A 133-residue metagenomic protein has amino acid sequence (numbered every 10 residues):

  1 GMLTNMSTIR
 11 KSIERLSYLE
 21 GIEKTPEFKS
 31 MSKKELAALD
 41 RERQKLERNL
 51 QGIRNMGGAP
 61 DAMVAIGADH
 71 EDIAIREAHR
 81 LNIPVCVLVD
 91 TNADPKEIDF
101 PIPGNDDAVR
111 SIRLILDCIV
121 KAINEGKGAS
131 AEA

Functional and structural regions predicted by a protein language model:
G1-L39: Long, charge-dense
T8-K11, G52-G57, G67, R76-H79 (+2 more regions): Replace "in large, NTP-powered and nucleic-acid-processing enzymes" with "in large, NTP-powered factors and other
E35-D40, Q44, E125-A133: Internal, active-site/partner-interface "lid" segment
K45-L50: Phosphate-interacting basic helix/loop segments used at nucleotide- and nucleic-acid interfaces
P60: An anion/phosphate-binding loop that grips the pyrophosphate of nucleotide cofactors and donors
H70: IQ-motif-like calmodulin-binding regions
A74-R76, L81-S130: Short glycine/threonine-rich loop/turn motifs
